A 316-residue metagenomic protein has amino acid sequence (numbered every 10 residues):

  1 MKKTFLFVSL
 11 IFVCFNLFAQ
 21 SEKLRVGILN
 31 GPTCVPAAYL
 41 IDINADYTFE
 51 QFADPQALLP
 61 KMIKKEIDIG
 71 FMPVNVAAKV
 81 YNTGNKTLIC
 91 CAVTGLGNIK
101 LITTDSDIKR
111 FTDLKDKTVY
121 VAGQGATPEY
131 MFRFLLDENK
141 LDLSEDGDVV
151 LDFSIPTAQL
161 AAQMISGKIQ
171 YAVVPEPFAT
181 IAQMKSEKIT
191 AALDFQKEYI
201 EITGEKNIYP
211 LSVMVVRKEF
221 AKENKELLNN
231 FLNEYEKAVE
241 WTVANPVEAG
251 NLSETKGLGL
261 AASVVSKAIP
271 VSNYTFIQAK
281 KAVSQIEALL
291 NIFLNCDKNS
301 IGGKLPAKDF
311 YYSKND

Functional and structural regions predicted by a protein language model:
M1-T4: Positively charged n-region of N-terminal signal peptides that target proteins for export
L17-S21: Boundary at the C-terminal end of the N-terminal hydrophobic targeting segment
E22-S144, D148-D152, Q170, E176 (+1 more regions): Short, glycine-/small- and polar/acidic-enriched structural segments that line small-molecule recognition paths
V35-Y39, P60, K64, A78 (+12 more regions): Solvent-exposed, polar/charged alpha-helical surfaces in well-ordered, non-transmembrane soluble domains, broadly
N75-V76, P156-L252: Pocket-lining segment of extracytoplasmic ligand-binding domains
A221-C296: Secondary-structure end/capping motifs
E287, N291-D316: Conserved C-terminal helix/tail region of periplasmic/extracytoplasmic solute-binding proteins
